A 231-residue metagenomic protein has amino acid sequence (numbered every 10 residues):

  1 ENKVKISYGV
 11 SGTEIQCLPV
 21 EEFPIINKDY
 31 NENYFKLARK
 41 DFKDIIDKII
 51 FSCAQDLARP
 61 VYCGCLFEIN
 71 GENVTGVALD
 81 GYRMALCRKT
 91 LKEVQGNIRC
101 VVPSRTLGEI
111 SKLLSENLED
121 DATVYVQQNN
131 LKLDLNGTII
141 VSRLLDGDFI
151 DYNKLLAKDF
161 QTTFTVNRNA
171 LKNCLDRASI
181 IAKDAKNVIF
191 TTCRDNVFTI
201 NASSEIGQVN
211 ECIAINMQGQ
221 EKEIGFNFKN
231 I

Functional and structural regions predicted by a protein language model:
E1-N230: Structural preference for solvent-exposed beta-strand-turn elements and adjacent flexible terminal/loop segments within
